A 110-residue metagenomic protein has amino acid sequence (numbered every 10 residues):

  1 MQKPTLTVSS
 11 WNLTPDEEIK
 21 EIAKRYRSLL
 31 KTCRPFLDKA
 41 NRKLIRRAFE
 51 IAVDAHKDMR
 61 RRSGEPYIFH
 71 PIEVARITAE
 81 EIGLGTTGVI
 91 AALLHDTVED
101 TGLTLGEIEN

Functional and structural regions predicted by a protein language model:
M1-N110: Active-site helical microenvironments for divalent-metal-assisted chemistry
